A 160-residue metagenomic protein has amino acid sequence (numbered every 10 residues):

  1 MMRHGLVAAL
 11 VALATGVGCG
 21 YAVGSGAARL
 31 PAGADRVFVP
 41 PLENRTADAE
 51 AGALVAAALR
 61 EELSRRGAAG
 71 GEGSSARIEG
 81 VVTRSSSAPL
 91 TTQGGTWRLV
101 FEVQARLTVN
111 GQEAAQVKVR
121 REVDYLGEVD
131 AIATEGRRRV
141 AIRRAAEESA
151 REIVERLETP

Functional and structural regions predicted by a protein language model:
M1-C19: Sec-dependent bacterial lipoprotein signal peptides
M2-L6, V23, A141, L157: Acidic, Pro/Ser/Gly/Ala-rich intrinsically disordered segments
L10, A28-L30, G71, G94: Sterically constrained small-residue positions within well-ordered secondary structures of folded domains
G16-E61, R65-R66, R151-P160: A structural "domain/chain start" motif
T46-A57, I132-E148: Soluble non-cytosolic domains of exported or imported proteins
R66-Q116, D124-V140: Surface-exposed short loop/turn segments
T83, R144, E148-I153: Short alpha-helical scaffold segments that flank and stabilize functional sites
